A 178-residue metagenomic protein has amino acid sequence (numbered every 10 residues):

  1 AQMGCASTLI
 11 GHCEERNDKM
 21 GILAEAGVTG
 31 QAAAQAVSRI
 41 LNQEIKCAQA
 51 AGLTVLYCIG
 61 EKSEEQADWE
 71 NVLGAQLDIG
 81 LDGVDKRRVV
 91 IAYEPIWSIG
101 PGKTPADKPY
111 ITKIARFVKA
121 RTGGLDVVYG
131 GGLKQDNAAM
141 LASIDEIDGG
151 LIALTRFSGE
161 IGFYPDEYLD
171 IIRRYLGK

Functional and structural regions predicted by a protein language model:
M3, A51, I144-D145: Structural motif
A6-S7, T54-C58, R88-A92, D126-V128 (+1 more regions): Structural preference for beta-strand elements that scaffold enzyme active sites
S7-D18, R88, P95-W97, P101-K103 (+1 more regions): Glycine-rich phosphate-binding active-site loops on the catalytic face of alpha/beta enzymes
H12-K103: Conserved anion-binding
I22-A34, R156-K178: C-terminal helical cap(s) of enzyme catalytic domains, especially alpha/beta-barrels
P95-D126, L133, I161-F163, E167: Glycine/Thr-rich beta-alpha phosphate-binding loop at enzyme active sites
Y129-Q135, L154-T155: Glycine-rich beta-to-alpha transition loops that act as phosphate-gripper elements at the mouths of alpha/beta enzyme
G132-I147: Catalytic cores of alpha/beta
